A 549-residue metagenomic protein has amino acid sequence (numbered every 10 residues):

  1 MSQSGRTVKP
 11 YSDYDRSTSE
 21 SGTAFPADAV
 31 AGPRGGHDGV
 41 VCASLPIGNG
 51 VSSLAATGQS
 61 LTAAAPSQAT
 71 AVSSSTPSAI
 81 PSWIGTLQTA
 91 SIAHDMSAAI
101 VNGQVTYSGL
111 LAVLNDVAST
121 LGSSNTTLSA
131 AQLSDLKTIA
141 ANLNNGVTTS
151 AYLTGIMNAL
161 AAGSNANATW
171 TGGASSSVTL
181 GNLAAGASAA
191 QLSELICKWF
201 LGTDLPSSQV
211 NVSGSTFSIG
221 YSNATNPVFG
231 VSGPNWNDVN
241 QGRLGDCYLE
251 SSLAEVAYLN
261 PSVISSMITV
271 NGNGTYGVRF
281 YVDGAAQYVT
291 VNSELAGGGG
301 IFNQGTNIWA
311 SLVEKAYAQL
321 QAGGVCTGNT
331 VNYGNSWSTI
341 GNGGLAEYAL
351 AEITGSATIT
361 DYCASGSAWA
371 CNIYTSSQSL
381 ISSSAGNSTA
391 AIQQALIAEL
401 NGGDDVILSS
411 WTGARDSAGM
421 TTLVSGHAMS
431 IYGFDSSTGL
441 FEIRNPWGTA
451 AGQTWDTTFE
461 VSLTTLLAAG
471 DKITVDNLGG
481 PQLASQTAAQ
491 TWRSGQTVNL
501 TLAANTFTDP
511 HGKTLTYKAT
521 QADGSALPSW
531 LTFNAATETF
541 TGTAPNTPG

Functional and structural regions predicted by a protein language model:
M1-S75: Short, compositionally biased, intrinsically disordered N-terminal export/targeting signals, typified by the non-Sec
T18, A29, G39, T76-Y107 (+5 more regions): Acidic, glycine-anchored loop motifs typical of Ca2+
H37, V72, T148-G480: Structured alpha-helical subdomains that flank or immediately precede key functional sites
Q59-S82, D476-A489: Low-complexity, Pro/Thr/Ser/Gly/Ala-rich linker/spacer regions in secreted, extracellular modular proteins
S425, Q486, Q496, L527 (+1 more regions): Exposed loop/turn and edge beta-strand positions of beta-sandwich/beta-sheet ligand-binding modules
G479-T506: Extracellular interdomain linkers/hinges and stalk-like, low-complexity segments in secreted or single-pass
L500, A504, T508-T539: Surface-exposed or secretory-pathway low-complexity segments enriched in glycine-proline and Ser/Thr/acidic residues
T539-G549: Extracellular/luminal low-complexity segments enriched in Ser/Thr/Pro
